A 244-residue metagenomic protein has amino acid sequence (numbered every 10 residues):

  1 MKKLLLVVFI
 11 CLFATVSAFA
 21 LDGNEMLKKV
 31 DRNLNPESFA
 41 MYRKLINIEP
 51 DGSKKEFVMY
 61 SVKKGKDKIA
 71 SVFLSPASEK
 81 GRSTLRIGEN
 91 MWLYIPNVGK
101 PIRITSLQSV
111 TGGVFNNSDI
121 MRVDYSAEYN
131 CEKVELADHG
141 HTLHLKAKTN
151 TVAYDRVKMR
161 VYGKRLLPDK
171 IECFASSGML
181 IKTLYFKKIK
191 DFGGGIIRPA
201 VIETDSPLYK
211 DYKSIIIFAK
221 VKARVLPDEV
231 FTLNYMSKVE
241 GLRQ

Functional and structural regions predicted by a protein language model:
M1-L4: Positively charged n-region of N-terminal signal peptides that target proteins for export
V7-T15: Bacterial N-terminal signal peptides
V16-A20: Sec/Tat signal peptide C-region and signal peptidase I cleavage site
L21-S38, K44-I46, S53-K55, E79-D155 (+2 more regions): Flexible, processing/modification-adjacent segments and terminal tails in exported/periplasmic/extracellular proteins
R43-S78: N-terminal, post-signal-peptide region of Sec/Tat-exported proteins
Y60-V62, R82-R86, V157-M159, I216: Broad, structure-driven detector of short, well-ordered beta-strand segments within folded domains
R122, D138-L233: Gly/Pro-enriched, hydrophobic low-complexity segments that function as extracytoplasmic propeptides/linkers
